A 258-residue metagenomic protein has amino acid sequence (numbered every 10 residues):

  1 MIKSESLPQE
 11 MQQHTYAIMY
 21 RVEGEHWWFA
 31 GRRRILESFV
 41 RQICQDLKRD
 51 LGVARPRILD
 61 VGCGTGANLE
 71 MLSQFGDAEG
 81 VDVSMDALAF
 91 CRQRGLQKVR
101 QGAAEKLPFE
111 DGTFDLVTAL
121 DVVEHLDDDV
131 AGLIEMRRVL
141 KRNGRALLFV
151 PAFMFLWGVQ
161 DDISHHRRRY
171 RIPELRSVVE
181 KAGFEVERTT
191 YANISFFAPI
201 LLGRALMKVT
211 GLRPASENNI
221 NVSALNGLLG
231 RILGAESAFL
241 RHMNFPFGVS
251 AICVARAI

Functional and structural regions predicted by a protein language model:
M1-E110, L116-L120, A131-L133, N218 (+4 more regions): Conserved N-terminal segment of class I S-adenosyl-L-methionine
L7, F196-I258: A C-terminal cap/extension of S-adenosyl-L-methionine-dependent methyltransferases that defines the acceptor-substrate
Y20-R21, A146-R168, I172-E180: Short, glycine-/aromatic-enriched active-site segment of Class I SAM-dependent methyltransferases
L120-V123, F149: Residues lining the SAM
V130-R145: A short glycine-rich, Lys/Arg-flanked "PGG" loop and its adjoining helix->strand segment in the class I
F184-I194: Conserved S-adenosyl-L-methionine
